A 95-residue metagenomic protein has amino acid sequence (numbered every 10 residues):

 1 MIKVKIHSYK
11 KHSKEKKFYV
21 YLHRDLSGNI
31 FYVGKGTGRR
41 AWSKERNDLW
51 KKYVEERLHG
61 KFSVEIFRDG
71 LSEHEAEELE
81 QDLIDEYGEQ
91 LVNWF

Functional and structural regions predicted by a protein language model:
M1-F95: Structure-specific nucleic-acid interaction/processing domains
